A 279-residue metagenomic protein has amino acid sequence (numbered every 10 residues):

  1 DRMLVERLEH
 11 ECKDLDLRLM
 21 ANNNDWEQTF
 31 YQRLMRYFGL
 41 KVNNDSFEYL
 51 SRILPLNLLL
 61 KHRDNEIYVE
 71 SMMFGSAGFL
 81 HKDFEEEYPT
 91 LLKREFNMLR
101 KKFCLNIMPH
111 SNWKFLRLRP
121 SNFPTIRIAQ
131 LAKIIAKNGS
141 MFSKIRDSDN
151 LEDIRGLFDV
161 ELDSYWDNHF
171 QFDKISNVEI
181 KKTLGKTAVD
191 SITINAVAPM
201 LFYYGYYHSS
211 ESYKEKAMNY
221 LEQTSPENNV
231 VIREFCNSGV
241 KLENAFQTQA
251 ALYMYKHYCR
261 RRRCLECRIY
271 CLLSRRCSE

Functional and structural regions predicted by a protein language model:
D1-T248: Hydrophobic, aromatic-lined core segments that form the binding pocket/scaffold for planar heteroaromatic ligands
S238-E279: Acidic, carboxylate-rich catalytic segments that either coordinate divalent cations
